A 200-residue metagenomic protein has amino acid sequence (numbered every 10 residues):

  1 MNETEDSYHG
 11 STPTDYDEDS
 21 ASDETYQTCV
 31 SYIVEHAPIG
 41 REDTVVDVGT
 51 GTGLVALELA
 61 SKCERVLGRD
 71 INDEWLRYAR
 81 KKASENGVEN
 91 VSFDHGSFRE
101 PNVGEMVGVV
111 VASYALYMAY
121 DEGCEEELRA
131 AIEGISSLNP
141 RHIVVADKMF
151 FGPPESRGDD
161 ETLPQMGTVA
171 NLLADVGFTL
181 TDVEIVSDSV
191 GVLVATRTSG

Functional and structural regions predicted by a protein language model:
M1-I39: Conserved class I S-adenosyl-L-methionine
E42-G51: Conserved class I S-adenosyl-L-methionine
T52-L54, E58-E89, D94-R99: Class I SAM-dependent methyltransferase SAM/SAH-binding core
E100-E105: Short conserved loop adjoining the S-adenosyl-L-methionine
V111: A conserved beta-strand element that flanks and buttresses the S-adenosyl-L-methionine
A119-G134: A short, conserved alpha-helix within the catalytic core of class I
P140-K148: Conserved beta-strand signature within the Rossmann-like core of class I S-adenosyl-L-methionine
P153-G167: Acceptor-substrate binding/catalytic loop of class I
